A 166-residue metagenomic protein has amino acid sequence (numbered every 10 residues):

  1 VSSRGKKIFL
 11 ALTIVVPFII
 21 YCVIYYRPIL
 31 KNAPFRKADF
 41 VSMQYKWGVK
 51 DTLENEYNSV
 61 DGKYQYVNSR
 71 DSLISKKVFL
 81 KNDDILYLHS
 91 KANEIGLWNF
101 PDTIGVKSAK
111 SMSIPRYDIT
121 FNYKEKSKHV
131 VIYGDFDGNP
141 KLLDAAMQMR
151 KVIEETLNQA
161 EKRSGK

Functional and structural regions predicted by a protein language model:
S2-W47, G105-K166: Short, well-ordered, aromatic-rich surface patches in folded extracellular/luminal domains
K50-N99: Extracytoplasmic/periplasmic/luminal assembly and interaction segments in envelope/secretory/respiratory proteins
N99-G105: Ser/Thr-rich, low-complexity intrinsically disordered terminal regions
